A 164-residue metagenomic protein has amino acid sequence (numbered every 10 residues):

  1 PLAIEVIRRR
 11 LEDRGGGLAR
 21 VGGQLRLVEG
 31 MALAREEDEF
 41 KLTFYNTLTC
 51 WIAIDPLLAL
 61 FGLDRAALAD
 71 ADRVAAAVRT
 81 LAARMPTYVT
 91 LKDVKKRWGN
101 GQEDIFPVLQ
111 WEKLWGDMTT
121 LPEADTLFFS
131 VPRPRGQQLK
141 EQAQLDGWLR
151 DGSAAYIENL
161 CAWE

Functional and structural regions predicted by a protein language model:
P1-E164: Catalytic core of tubulin tyrosine ligase-like
